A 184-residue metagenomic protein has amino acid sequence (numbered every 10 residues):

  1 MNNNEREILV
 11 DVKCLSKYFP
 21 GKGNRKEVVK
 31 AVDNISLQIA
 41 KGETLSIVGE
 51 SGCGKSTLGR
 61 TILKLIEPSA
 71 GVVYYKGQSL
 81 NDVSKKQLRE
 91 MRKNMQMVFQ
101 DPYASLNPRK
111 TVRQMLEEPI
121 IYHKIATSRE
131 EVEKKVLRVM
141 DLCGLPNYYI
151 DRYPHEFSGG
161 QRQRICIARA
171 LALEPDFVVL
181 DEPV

Functional and structural regions predicted by a protein language model:
V48-E50: The feature captures the beta-strand-to-loop junction immediately N-terminal to the Walker
L63: Helix-to-loop junction immediately C-terminal to a conserved catalytic motif
G71-S79, M91: Conserved ABC transporter NBD signature motif
I120, E130-Y148: Conserved ABC ATPase "signature" region
Y153-F157, Q161: Conserved ABC ATPase signature
I167: Hydrophobic anchor residue at the start of the ABC signature
A172-D176: A short, proline-enriched helix->beta-strand linker immediately N-terminal to the Walker B motif in ABC-type P-loop
